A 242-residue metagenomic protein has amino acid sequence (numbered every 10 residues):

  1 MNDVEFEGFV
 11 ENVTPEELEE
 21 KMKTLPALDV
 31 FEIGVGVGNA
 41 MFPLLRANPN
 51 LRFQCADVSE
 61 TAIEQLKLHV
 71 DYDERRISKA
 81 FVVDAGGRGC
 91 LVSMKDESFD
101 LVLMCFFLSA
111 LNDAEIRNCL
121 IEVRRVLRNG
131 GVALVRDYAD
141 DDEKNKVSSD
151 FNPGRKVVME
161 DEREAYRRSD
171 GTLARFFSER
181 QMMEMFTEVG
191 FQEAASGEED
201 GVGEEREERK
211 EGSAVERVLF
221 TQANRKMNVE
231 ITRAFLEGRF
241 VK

Functional and structural regions predicted by a protein language model:
M1-E32, V37-V92, A114, V132-V241: Class I (Rossmann-like) S-adenosyl-L-methionine-dependent methyltransferase catalytic domain, capturing the SAM-binding
C90-V102: A short acidic, Gly/Pro-enriched loop at the edge of an enzyme's catalytic core that lines a small-molecule cofactor
S98, G130-G131: Surface-exposed loop/turn positions
D100-E115: A short SAM/SAH-binding and catalytic strip from SAM-dependent methyltransferases
L108, R124, M183-F186: Non-transmembrane alpha-helical segments in soluble domains of secreted/periplasmic/extracellular proteins
R117-N129: A short glycine-rich, Lys/Arg-flanked "PGG" loop and its adjoining helix->strand segment in the class I
